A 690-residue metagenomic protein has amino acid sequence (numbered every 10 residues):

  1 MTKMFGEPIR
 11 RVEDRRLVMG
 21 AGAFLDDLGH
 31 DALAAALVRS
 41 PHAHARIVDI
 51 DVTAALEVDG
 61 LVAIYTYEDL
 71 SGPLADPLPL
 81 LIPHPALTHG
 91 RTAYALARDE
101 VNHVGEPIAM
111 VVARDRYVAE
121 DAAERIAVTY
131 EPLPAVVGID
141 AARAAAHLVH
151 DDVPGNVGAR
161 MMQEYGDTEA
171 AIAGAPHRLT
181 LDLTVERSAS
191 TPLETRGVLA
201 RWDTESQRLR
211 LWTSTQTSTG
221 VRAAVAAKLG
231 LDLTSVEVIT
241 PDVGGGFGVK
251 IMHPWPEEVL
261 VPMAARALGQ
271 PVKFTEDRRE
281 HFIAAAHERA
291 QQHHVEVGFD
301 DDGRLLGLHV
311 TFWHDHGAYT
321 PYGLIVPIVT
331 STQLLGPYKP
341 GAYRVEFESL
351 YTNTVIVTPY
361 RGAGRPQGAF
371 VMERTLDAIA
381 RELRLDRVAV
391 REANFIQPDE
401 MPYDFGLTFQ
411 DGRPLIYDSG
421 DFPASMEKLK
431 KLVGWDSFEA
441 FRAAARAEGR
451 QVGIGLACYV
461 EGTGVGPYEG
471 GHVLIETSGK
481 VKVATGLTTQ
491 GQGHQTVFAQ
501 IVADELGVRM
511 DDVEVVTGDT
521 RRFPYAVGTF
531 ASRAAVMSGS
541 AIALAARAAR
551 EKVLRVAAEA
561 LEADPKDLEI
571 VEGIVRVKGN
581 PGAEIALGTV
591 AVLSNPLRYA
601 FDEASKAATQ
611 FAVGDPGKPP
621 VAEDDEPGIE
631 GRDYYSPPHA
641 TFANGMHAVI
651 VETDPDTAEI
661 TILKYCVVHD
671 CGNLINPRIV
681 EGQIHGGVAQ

Functional and structural regions predicted by a protein language model:
M1-G155, L181: Flexible, low-hydrophobicity surface segments
T2, R91, V118-G138, R160 (+7 more regions): Gly/Pro-rich active-site capping loops and adjacent beta-alpha segments that organize cofactor/substrate pockets
A34-I47, P107-A113, R361, M372 (+2 more regions): Short, well-ordered beta-strand elements within core beta-sheets of diverse protein domains
G60-A63, S235, D302, D512: Glycine-centered tight turns that cap/initiate beta-strands
D99-E100, D232-T240, A264-D277, H281-F282: Conserved catalytic cysteine-centered active-site region of acyl-thioester-dependent Claisen-condensing enzymes
A144-L229, Q397-K480, Q500: Helix-loop-helix junctions that connect adjacent transmembrane helices in secondary transporters/permeases, recognized
D242, G246-G269, K273-T275, H494-V502: Thiamine diphosphate
L376-P402, L415, L429: Conserved "HGTGT" condensation-loop signature of ketosynthase/thiolase-family condensing enzymes that catalyze
